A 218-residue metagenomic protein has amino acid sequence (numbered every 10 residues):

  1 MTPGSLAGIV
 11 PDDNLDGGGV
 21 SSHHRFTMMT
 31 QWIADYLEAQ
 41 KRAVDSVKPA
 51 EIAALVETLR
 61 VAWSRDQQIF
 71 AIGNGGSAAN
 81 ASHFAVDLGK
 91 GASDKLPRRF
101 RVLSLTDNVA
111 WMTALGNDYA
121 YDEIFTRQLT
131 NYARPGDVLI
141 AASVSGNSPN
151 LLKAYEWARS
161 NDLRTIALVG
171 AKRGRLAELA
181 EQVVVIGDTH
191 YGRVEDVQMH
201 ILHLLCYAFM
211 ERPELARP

Functional and structural regions predicted by a protein language model:
I9, N14, H23-H24: Short, positively charged and aromatic/hydrophobic N-terminal segments
R25-S46: Generic N-terminal amphipathic, Lys/Arg-enriched alpha-helix
V47-R65: A short, well-structured juxtamembrane/interface segment
V61-A133: Glycine-rich, small/polar surface segments that engage phosphate groups of diverse ligands
D66, G136, D162-L163: Glycine-centered short loops/turns at secondary-structure junctions
S77-S82, N147-A154: Short glycine/serine/threonine-rich phosphate/pyrophosphate-binding segments that cradle anionic phosphate groups
N131, R193-P218: A charged, well-structured terminal subsegment
L168-A180: Short, glycine/polar-rich helix-capping loops at beta-to-alpha or helix-loop-helix junctions that flank or form
